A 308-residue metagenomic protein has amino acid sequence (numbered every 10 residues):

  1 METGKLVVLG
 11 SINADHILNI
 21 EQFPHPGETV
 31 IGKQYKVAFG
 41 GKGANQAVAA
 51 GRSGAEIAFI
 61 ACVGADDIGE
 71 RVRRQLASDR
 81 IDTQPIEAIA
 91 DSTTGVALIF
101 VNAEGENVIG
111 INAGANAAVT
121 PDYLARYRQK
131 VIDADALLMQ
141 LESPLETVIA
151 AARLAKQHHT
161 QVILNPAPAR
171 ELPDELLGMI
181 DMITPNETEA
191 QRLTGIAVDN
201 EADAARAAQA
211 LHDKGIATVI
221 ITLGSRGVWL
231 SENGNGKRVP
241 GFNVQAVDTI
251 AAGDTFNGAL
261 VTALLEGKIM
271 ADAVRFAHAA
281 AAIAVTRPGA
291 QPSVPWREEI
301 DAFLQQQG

Functional and structural regions predicted by a protein language model:
M1-C62, D67-S78, Q245-V247: Glycine-rich phosphate/adenosyl-contacting loop at the front of the ribokinase-like
M1-L6, R170-E175, E201-G308: Conserved phosphate-binding/catalytic region of the ribokinase-like
L9, Q34, I60-A65, Q84-T94 (+2 more regions): Beta-strand->loop->alpha-helix junctions that form or flank phosphate-binding loops in nucleotide-handling enzymes
R80, A117-D122, V162-P168: Short gly/ser/thr-rich secondary-structure transition/capping motifs
Q84-I89, I99-A136, L141: Conserved phosphate-binding/catalytic loop of the ribokinase/pfkB sugar-kinase fold
A136-R206, S225-V228: Conserved beta-alpha-beta core of the PfkB/ribokinase-like small-molecule kinase fold
